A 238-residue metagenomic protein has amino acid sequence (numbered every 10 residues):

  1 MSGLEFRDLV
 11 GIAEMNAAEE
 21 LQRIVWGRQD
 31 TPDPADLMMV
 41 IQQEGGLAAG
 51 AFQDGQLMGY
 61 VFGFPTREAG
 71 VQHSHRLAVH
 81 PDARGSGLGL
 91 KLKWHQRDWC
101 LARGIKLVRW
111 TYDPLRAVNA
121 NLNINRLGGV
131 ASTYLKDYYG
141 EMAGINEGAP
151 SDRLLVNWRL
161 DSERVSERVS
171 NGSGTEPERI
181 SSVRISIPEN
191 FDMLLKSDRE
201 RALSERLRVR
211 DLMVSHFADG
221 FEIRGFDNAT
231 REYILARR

Functional and structural regions predicted by a protein language model:
M1, G11-I24, V165-S173, P177-S181: A short, well-structured alpha-helix characteristic of acyl/acetyltransferase catalytic modules
L4-P81, G225-A229: A conserved beta-strand-loop-helix scaffold within acyl/acetyltransferase catalytic domains
P65-S74, R84, K106, I180-R184: A conserved beta-turn-beta hairpin within the catalytic core of GNAT-like acetyltransferases that forms part
A83, G87-H95: Conserved acetyl-CoA pyrophosphate-binding loop and the N-cap/start of the following alpha-helix in GNAT-like
C100-D113: Conserved GNAT acetyl-CoA-binding A-motif
T111, N121, G128-N146, P150 (+1 more regions): Conserved catalytic-core motifs of GNAT/GCN5-like acyltransferases
D137-S166, A236-R238: C-terminal "cap" of GNAT-fold acetyltransferases
L155-L207: A conserved mid-domain beta-alpha-beta active-site/ligand-binding segment of alpha/beta enzyme cores
